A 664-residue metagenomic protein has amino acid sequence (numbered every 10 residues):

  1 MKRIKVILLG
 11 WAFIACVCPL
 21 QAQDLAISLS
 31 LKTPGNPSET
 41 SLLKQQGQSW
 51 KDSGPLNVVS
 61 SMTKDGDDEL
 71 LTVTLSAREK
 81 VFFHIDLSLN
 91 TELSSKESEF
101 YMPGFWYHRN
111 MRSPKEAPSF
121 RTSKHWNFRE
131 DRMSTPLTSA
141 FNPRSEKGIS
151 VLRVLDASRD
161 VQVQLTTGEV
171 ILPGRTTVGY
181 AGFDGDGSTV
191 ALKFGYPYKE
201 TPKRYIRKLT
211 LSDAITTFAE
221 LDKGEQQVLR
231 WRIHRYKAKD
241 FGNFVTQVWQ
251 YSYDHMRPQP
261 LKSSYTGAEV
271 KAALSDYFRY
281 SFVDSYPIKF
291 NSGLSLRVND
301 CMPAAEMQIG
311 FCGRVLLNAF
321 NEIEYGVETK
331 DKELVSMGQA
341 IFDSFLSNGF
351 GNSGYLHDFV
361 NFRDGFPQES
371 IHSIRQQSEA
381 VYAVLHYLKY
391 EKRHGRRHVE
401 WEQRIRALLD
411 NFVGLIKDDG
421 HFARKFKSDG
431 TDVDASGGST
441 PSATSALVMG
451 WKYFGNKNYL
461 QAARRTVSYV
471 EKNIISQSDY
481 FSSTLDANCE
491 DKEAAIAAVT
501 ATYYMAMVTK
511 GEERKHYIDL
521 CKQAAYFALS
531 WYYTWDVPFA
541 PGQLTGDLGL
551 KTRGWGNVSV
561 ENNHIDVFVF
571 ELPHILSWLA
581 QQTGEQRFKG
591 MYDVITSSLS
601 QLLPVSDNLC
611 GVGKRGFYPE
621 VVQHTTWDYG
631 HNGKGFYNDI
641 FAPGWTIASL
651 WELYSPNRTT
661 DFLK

Functional and structural regions predicted by a protein language model:
M1-Q23: Bacterial Sec-dependent N-terminal signal peptides
D24-G47, L221, E225, K239-Q308 (+7 more regions): Low-complexity, Ser/Thr/Pro/Gly-enriched N-terminal "stalk/linker" regions
D52-P55, S61-K223: Beta-strand/loop-rich accessory regions of lumenal/periplasmic or secreted enzymes, predominantly carbohydrate-active
F244-S281, K330-N348, R393-V413, G455-K472 (+3 more regions): Extended, well-ordered alpha-helical scaffold segments
S275-M307, S347-E369, F412-V433, K472-C489 (+2 more regions): Glycine- and aromatic-rich loop/turn segments at beta-sheet edges
L316-K332, E379-R397, S442-K457, A497-E513 (+3 more regions): Well-ordered alpha-helical scaffold segments within catalytic/enzyme domains
G365-Q368, H386-K457, K472, Y526-Y532: Active-site lining segments of carbohydrate-active enzymes
F454, S468-Y480, T484, T509-I640 (+1 more regions): Non-catalytic carbohydrate-binding regions of carbohydrate-active enzymes
